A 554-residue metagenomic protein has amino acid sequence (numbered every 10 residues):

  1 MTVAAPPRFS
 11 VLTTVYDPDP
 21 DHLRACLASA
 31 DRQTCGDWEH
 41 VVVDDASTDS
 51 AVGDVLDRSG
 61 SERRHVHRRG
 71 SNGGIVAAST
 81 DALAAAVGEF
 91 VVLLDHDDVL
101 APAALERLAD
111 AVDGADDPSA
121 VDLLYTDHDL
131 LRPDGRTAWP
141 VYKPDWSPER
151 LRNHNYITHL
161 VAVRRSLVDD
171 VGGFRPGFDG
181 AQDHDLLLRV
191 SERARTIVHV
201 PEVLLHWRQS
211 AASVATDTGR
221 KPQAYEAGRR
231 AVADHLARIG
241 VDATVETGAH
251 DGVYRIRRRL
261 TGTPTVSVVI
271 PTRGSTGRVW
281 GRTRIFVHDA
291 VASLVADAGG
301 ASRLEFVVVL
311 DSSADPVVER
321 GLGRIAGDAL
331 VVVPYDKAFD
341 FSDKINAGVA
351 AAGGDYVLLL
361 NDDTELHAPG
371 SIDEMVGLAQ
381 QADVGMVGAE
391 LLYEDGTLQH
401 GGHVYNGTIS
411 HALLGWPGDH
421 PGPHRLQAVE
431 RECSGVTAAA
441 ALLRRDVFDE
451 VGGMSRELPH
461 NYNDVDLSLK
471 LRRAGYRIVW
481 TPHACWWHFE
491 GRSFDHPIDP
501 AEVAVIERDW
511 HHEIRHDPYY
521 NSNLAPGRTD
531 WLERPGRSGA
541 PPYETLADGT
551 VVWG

Functional and structural regions predicted by a protein language model:
M1-S29, V241-S293: N-proximal low-complexity "stem/linker" segments adjacent to membrane-targeting elements
M1-T2, R220-T263, D395, G407-C433 (+3 more regions): C-terminal, non-catalytic tails of nucleotide-sugar-dependent glycosyltransferases
L27-D37, D289-R303: Short, acidic, metal-binding catalytic loop of nucleotide-sugar glycosyltransferases
D44-G53, S71, V309-E319, E365: A conserved acidic beta->alpha catalytic loop
R69-A86, Y335-A352: Glycine-rich, basic loop-to-helix element that forms the pyrophosphate-binding segment of sugar-nucleotide handling
V76, A84, T137-S166, D179 (+2 more regions): A recurrent flexible, glycine/aromatic-enriched loop bordering the glycosyltransferase active site that acts as
V91, V357: Short aromatic/hydrophobic "clamp" motif used to bind/position activated sugar donors
A103-A138, E365-T408: Conserved donor NDP-sugar-binding/catalytic core segment of glycosyltransferases
